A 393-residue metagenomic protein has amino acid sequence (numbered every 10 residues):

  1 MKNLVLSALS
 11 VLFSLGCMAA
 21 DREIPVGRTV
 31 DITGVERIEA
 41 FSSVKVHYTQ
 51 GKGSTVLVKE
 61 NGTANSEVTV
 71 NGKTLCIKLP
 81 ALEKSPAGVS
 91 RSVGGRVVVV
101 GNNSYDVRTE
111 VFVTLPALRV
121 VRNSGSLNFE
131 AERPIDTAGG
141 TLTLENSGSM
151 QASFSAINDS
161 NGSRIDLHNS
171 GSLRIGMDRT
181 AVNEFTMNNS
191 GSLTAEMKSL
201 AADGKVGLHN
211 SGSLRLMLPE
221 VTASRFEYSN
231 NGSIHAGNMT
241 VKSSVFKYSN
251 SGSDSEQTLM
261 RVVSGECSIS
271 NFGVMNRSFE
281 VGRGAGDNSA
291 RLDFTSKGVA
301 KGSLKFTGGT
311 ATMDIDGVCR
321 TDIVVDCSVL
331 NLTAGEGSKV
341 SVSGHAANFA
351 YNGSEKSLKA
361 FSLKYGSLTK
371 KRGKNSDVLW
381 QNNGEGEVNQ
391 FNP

Functional and structural regions predicted by a protein language model:
M1-A8: Positively charged n-region of N-terminal signal peptides that target proteins for export
S10-M18: Hydrophobic h-region of N-terminal signal peptides that target proteins for export in Gram-negative bacteria
A19-H209, S213-S229, S233-T312, V324-D326 (+3 more regions): Acidic (Asp/Glu) and glycine-rich low-complexity loops/linkers that are typically intrinsically disordered
